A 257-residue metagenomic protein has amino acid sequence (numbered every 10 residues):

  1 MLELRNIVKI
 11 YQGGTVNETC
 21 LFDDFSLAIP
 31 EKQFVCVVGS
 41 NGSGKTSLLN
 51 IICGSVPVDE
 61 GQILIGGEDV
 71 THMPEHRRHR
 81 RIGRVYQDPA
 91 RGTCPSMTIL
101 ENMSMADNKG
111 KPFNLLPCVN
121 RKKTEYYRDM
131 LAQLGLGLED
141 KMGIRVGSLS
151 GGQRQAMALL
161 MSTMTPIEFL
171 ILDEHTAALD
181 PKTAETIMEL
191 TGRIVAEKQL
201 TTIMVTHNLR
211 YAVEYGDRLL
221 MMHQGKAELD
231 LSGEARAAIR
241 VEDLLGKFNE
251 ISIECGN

Functional and structural regions predicted by a protein language model:
M1, I10-D24, P74: A short, flexible loop at the N-terminus of ABC-type nucleotide-binding domains that lies
V38-S40: The feature captures the beta-strand-to-loop junction immediately N-terminal to the Walker
C53: Helix-to-loop junction immediately C-terminal to a conserved catalytic motif
G61-D69, L229-L231: Conserved ABC transporter NBD signature motif
D69-G83, R91, F113-N114, N120 (+1 more regions): ABC ATPase NBD coupling module
L170-D173: Catalytic Walker B motif of ABC-type/P-loop ATPase nucleotide-binding domains
T206-H207: H-loop/switch region of ABC-family ATPase nucleotide-binding domains
K226-E250: Conserved beta-strand-loop-alpha-helix hinge in the C-terminal portion of ABC ATPase nucleotide-binding domains
